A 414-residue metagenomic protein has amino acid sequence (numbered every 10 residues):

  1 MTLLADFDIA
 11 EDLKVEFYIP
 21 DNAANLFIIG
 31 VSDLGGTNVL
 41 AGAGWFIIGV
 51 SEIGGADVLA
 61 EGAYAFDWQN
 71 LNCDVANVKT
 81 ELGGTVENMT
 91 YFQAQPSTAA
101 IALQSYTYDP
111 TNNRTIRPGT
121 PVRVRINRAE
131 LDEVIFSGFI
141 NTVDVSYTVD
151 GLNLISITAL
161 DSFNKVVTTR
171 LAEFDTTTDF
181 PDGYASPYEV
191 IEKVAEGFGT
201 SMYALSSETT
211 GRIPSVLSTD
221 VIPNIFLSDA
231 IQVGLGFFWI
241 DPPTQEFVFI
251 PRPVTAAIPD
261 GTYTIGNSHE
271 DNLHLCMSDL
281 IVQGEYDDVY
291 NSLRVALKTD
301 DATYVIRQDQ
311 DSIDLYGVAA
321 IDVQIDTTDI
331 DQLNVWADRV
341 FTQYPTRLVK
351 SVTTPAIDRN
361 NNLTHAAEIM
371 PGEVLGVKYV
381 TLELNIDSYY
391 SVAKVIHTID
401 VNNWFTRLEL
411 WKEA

Functional and structural regions predicted by a protein language model:
M1-Q69, F180, Y184, I225-S228 (+4 more regions): Acidic, small/polar-enriched beta strand-loop surface segments
T2-K14, P20, G42-F46, Y91-S201 (+2 more regions): Surface-exposed cap/loop segments at beta↔alpha junctions
D67-L71, V78, R114, D132 (+5 more regions): Short amphipathic alpha-helical segments
N72-V75, T80, P121-A159, W239 (+1 more regions): Short beta-strand and beta-hairpin "edge-sheet" elements
V78, G84-T120, L348-A367: Acidic, glycine-rich low-complexity segments with interspersed aromatic residues
E81-L82, K412: C-terminal transmembrane module of polytopic membrane proteins
V124-I126, I213, V295, Q308: Positively charged, low-complexity intrinsically disordered regions
D132, S146-V282: Charged- and aromatic-enriched interaction segments used to assemble and dock large macromolecular complexes
